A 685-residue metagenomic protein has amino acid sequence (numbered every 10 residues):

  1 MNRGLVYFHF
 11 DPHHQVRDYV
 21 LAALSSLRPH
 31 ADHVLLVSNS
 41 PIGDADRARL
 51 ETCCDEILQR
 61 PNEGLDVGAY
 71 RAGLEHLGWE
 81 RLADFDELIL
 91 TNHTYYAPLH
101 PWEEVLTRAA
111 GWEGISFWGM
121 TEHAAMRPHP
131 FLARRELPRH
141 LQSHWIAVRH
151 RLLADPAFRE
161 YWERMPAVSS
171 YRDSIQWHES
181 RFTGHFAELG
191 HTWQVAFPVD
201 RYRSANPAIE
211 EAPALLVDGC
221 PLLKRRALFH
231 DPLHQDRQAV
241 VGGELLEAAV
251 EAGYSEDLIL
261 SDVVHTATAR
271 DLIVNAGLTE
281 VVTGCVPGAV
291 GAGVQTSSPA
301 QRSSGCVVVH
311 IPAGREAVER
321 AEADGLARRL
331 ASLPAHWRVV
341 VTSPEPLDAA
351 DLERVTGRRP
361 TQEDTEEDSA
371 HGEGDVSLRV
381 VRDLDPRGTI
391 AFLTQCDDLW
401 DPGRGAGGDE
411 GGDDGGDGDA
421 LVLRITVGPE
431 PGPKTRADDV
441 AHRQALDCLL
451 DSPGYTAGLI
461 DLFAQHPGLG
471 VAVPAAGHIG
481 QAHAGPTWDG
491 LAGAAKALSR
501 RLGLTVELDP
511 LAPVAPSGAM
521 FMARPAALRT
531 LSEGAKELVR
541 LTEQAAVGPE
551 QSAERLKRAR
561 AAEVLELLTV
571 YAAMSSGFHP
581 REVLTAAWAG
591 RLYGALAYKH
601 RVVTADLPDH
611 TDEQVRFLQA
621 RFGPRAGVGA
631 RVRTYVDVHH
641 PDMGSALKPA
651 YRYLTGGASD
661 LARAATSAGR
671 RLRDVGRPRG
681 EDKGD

Functional and structural regions predicted by a protein language model:
M1-G408, G416-D685: ER/Golgi luminal nucleotide-sugar-dependent glycosyltransferases, focusing on the catalytic module
